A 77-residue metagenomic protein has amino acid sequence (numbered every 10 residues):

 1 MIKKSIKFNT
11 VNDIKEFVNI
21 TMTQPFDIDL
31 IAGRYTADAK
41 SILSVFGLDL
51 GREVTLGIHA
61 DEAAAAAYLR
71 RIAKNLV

Functional and structural regions predicted by a protein language model:
M1-K7: Short glycine-/aliphatic-rich beta-strand segments at the starts of folded cytosolic domains
K4, F26-I28, V54: Conserved beta-strand core positions
N12-D27, Y35-L50, A64: Amphipathic alpha-helical interaction surfaces in cytosolic regulatory modules
D49-V77: C-terminal structural segments of small proteins and small subunits
